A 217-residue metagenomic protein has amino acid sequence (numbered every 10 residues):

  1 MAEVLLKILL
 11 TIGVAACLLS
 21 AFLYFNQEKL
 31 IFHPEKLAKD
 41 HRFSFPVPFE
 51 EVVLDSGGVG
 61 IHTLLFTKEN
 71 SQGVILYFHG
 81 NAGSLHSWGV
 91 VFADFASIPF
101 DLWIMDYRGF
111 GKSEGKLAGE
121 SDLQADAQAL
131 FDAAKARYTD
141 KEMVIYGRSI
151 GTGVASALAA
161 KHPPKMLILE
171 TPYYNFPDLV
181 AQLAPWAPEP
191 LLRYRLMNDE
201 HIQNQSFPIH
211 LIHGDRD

Functional and structural regions predicted by a protein language model:
V4, I8-L54: An N-terminal hydrophobic leader/cap segment in hydrolases
S56-R137, A159: Membrane-embedded segments
Y138-S149: Alpha/beta-hydrolase fold nucleophile elbow
G147-A157: Glycine-rich nucleophile elbow surrounding the catalytic serine of serine-hydrolase chemistry
P164, I168-D178, Y194-N198: Active-site nucleophile loop of the alpha/beta-hydrolase fold
A187-H201, S206-F207: Active-site nucleophile elbow and catalytic-triad environment of alpha/beta-hydrolase enzymes
N204-S206, H210-D217: Short beta-strand/loop motif that positions the catalytic acidic residue of the alpha/beta-hydrolase fold
